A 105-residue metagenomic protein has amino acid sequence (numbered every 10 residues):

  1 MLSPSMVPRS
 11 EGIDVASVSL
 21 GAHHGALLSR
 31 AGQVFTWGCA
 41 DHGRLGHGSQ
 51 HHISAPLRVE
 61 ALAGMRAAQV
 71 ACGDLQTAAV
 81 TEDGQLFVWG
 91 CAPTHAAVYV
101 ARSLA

Functional and structural regions predicted by a protein language model:
M1-A105: Eukaryote-biased RCC1-like beta-propeller repeat architecture
